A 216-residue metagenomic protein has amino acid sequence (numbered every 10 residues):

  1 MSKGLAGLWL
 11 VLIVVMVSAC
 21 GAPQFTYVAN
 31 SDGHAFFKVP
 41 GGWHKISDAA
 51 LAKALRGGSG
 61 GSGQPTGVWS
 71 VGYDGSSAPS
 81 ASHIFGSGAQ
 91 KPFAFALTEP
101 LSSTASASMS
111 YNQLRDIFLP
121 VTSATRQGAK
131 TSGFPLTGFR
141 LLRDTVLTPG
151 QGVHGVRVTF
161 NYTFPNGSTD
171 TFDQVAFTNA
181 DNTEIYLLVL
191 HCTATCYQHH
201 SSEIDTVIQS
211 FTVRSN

Functional and structural regions predicted by a protein language model:
M1-W9: Bacterial N-terminal signal peptides that target proteins for export
M16-A19: C-terminal motif of bacterial Sec signal peptides marking the signal peptidase cleavage site
G21-P23: Bacterial signal peptide processing site
F25-K38, S123-K130, S201: Short aromatic-glycine motifs in intrinsically disordered, low-complexity regions
D32-K53: Proline-anchored loop/turn motifs at beta-strand termini and strand-loop-strand connectors
H34, S108, N112, A194 (+1 more regions): Soluble non-cytosolic domains of exported or imported proteins
W43, D181-N216: Surface-exposed amphipathic alpha-helical segments
A50-Q174, T178-A180, I185: Conserved polar/disulfide-associated segments of primarily extracytoplasmic proteins
